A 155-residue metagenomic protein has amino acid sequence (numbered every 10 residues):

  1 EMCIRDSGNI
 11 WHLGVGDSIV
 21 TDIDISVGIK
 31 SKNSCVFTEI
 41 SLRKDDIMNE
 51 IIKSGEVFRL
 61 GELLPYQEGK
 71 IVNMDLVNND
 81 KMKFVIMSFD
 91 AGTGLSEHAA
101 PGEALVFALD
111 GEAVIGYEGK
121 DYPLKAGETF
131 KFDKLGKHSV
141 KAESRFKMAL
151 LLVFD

Functional and structural regions predicted by a protein language model:
M2-I4: Short, small-residue-biased leader/transition segments that mark boundaries at the very start of proteins
G8-I23, E118-K134: Short acidic-glycine-tyrosine-enriched beta hairpin
N9, I25, N33, M82 (+5 more regions): A generic "binding-loop/recognition-motif" signal
I23-I47, K134-D155: Ligand-binding loop in jelly-roll beta-barrel domains
N33, L109-D110, K125-A126, S144: A cytosolic small-molecule/anion-sensing beta-strand core signal
I47-L60: Catalytic-core "active-site belt" of small-molecule-metabolizing enzymes, emphasizing His/Asp/Glu-rich regions
G61-T93, L151-F154: A short glycine-rich, His/Asp/Glu-containing loop-to-beta-strand
V106: Structured binding elements
